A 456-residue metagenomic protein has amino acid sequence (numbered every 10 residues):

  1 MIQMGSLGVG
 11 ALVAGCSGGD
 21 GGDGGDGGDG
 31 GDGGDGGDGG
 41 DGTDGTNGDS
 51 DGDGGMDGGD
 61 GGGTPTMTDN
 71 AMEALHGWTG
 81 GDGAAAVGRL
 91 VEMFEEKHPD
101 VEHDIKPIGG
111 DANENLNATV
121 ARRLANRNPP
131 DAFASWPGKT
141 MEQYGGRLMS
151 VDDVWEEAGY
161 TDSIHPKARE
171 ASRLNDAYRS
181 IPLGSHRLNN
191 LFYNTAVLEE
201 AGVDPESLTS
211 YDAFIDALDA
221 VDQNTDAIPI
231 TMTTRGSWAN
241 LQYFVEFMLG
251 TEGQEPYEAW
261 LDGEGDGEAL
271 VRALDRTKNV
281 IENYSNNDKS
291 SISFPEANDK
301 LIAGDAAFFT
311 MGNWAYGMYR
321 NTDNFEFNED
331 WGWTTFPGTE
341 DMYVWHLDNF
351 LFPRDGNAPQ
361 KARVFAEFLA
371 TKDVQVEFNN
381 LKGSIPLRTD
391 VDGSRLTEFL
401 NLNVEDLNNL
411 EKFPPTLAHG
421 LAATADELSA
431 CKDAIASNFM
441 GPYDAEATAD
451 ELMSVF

Functional and structural regions predicted by a protein language model:
M1-G5, G15: N-terminal export leaders
V9, V13-G19, G77, G83-A86 (+3 more regions): Extracytoplasmic/periplasmic substrate-binding proteins
V9-G19, D23-E142, F336-G338, Q360 (+4 more regions): Conserved N-terminal structural module of periplasmic/extracytoplasmic solute-binding proteins
T66, L75, P182, K382-V391 (+1 more regions): C-terminal capping/gating helix-and-loop segments adjacent to ligand/active sites or protein-protein/ligand interfaces
A85-A86, T195, T225, A366-D390: Periplasmic-binding protein-like
E96, R173-A239, T251-K289, R354-Q360 (+1 more regions): Helix-loop-helix "hinge/cap" segment bordering the ligand-binding cleft or interdomain interface
P107-R122, W136, T209-D216, D288-I302: Short helix-initiation/N-cap motifs at beta->coil->alpha
P137-L188, L396-N401: Hinge/lid segment of periplasmic solute-binding proteins
